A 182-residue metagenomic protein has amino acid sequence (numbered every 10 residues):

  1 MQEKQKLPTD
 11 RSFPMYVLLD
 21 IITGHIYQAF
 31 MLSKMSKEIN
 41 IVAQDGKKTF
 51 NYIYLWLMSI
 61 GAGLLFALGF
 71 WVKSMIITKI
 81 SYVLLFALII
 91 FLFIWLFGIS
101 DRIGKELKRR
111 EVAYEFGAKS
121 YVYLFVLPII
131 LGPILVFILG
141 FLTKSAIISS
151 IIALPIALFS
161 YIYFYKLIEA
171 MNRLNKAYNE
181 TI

Functional and structural regions predicted by a protein language model:
M1-M75, F91-L135, L158-I182: Membrane-interface extramembranous regions at the lipid-water interface
I76, I138-P155: Extracellular/periplasmic helix-loop-helix junctions in multi-pass membrane proteins
T78-I89, I152-A153: Alpha-helical transmembrane segments
